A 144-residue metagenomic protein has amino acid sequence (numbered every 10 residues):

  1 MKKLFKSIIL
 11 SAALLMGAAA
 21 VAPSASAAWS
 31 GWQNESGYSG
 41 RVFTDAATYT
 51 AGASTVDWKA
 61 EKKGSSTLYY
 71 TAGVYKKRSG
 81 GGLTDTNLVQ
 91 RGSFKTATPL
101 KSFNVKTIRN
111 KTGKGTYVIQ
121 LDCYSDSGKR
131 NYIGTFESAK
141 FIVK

Functional and structural regions predicted by a protein language model:
M1-T50: N-terminal prepro-regions of secreted/extracellular proteins
Q33-K76: Short, surface-exposed binding/anchoring microloops in extracellular/periplasmic proteins
T44-A47, Q90-K95, K106-N110: Beta-strand-rich interaction surfaces with strong enrichment in secreted/lumenal proteins
G52, P99, I108-Y117, D122: A glycine-anchored, Pro-Gly-centered beta-turn/N-cap motif
K59, Q120-D126: Generic short beta-strand segments
G73-L88, D126: Change "in extracellular beta-sheet-rich domains … of secreted and cell-surface proteins" to "in beta-sheet-rich domains
T84-P99, E137: Solvent-exposed serine/threonine-rich low-complexity stretches and specific carbohydrate-binding patches
R130-K144: Short beta-strand elements
